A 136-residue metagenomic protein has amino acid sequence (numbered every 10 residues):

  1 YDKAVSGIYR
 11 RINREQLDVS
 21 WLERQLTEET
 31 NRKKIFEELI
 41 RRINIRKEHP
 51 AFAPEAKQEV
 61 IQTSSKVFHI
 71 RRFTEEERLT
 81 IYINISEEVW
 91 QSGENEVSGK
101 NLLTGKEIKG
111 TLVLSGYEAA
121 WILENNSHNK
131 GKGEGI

Functional and structural regions predicted by a protein language model:
Y1-W90: Loop/helix patches that line or flank the sugar-binding groove of alpha-linked glycan CAZymes
N13, E48, T104, I108-G110: Glycine-rich, flexible loop/turn motifs
L17, W90-N95, L112-L114: Generic detection of short hydrophobic beta-strand segments and adjacent strand-loop junctions
Q58-I61, K106-E107, L112: Short, exposed beta-strand/loop patches in secreted or surface proteins that constitute
T74-E75, T104, L123-N125: Short, flexible beta-strand-to-coil junctions
E88-G105: Beta-strand-rich binding/interaction modules
K109-I136: C-terminal beta-strand-rich structural cap/linker in extracellular carbohydrate-active enzymes
